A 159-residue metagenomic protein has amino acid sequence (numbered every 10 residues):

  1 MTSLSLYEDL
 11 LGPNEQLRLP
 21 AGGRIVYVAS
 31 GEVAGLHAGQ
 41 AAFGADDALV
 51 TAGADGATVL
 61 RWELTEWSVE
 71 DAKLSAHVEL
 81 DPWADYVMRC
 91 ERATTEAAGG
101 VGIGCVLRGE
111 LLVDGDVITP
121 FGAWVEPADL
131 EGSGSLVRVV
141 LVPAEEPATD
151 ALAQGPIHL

Functional and structural regions predicted by a protein language model:
M1-R18, L36-L49, A54-T95, T149-L159: A short, N-terminal "cap"/entry segment at the start of jelly-roll beta-barrel domains of the cupin/DSBH fold
Y7, E15, R24, A38 (+2 more regions): Short, conserved secondary-structure segments in the cores of folded domains
A21-A34, G99-V113: Short, conserved beta-strand element in jelly-roll/cupin
E32-V50, L112-D129: Short acidic-glycine-tyrosine-enriched beta hairpin
G56, S133-G134: Surface-exposed interaction regions enriched in Ser/Thr/Asp/Glu that occur as long low-complexity tracts or repetitive
T94-T95, G100-V101, D116, A128-D129 (+1 more regions): Polar/charged low-complexity regions in secreted precursors and cytosolic/nuclear IDRs
L107, G132-S133: Repetitive beta-strand solenoid architecture
